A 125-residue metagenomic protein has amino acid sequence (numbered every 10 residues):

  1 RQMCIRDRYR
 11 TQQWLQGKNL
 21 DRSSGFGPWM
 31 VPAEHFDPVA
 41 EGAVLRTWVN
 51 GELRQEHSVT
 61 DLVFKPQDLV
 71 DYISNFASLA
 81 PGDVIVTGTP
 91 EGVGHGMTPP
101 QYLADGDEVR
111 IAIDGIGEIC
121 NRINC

Functional and structural regions predicted by a protein language model:
R1-I5: Short, small-residue-biased leader/transition segments that mark boundaries at the very start of proteins
R6-C125: Catalytic-pocket segment enriched in acidic/His residues
